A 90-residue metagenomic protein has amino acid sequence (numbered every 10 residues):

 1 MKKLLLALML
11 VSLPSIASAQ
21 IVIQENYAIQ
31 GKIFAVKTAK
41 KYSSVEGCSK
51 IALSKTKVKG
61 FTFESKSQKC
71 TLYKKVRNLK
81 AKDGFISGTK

Functional and structural regions predicted by a protein language model:
L4-L13: Sec-dependent N-terminal signal peptides
A17-K90: Extracellular disulfide-rich cysteine clusters
